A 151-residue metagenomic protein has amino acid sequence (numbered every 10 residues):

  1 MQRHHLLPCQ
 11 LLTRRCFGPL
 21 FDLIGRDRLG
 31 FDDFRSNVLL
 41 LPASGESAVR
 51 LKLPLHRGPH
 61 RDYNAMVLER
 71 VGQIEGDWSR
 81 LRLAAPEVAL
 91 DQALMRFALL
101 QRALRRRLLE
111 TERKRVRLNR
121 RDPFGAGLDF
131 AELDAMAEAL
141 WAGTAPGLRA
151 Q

Functional and structural regions predicted by a protein language model:
M1-F34: Histidine-centered nuclease catalytic patch
R3, L20-F21, L29, L39 (+3 more regions): Generic preference for hydrophobic/aromatic residues in regular secondary structure cores
L6, A43-G45, I74-W78: Conserved beta-strand->loop/alpha-helix structural units within folded catalytic cores of enzymes with alpha/beta
L11, A43-S47, L109: Hydrophobic/aromatic-lined pockets within catalytic cores
D33-S44, V49-R50: Elongated alpha-helical scaffolds
V49-Q151: C-terminal, well-folded lobe of enzymatic/effector domains
